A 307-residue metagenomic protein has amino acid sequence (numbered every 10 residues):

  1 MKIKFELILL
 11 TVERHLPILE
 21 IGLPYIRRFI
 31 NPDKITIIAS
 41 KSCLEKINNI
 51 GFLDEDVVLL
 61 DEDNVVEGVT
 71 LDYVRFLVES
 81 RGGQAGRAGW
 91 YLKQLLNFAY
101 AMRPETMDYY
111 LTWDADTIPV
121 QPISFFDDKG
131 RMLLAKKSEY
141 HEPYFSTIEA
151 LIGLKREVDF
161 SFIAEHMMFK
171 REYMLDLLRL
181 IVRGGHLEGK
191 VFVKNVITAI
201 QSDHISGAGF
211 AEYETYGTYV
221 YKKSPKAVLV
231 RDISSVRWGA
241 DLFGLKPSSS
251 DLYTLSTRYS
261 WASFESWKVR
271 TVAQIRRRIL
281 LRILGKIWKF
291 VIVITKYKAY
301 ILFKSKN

Functional and structural regions predicted by a protein language model:
M1-Y73, I287, V291-K306: N-terminal anchoring/stem segment of glycosyltransferases
L19, Y91, F98, E105 (+3 more regions): Nucleotide-sugar donor-binding/catalytic module of glycosyltransferases that assemble extracellular/cell-envelope
N49-R103: Active-site-proximal specificity loops/subdomain of glycosyltransferases
E62, W113-T117: Short acidic donor-binding/metal-coordinating loop in glycosyltransferase active sites
Y110: Short aromatic/hydrophobic "clamp" motif used to bind/position activated sugar donors
T117-L151: Conserved donor-nucleotide/metal-binding helix-loop-beta segment in metal-dependent transferases, i.e., the alpha-helix
I163-Y253: Catalytic core and acceptor-binding pocket of nucleotide-sugar-dependent glycosyltransferases
V236-N307: Long, low-complexity C-terminal extensions of enzymes
